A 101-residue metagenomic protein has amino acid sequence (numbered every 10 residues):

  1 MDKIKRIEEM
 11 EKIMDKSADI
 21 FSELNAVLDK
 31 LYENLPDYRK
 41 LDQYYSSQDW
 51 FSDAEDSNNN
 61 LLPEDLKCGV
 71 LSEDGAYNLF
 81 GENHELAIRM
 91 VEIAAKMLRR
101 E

Functional and structural regions predicted by a protein language model:
K3-E101: Long, low-complexity or tandemly repetitive, helically biased scaffold regions used for multimeric assembly/adhesion
